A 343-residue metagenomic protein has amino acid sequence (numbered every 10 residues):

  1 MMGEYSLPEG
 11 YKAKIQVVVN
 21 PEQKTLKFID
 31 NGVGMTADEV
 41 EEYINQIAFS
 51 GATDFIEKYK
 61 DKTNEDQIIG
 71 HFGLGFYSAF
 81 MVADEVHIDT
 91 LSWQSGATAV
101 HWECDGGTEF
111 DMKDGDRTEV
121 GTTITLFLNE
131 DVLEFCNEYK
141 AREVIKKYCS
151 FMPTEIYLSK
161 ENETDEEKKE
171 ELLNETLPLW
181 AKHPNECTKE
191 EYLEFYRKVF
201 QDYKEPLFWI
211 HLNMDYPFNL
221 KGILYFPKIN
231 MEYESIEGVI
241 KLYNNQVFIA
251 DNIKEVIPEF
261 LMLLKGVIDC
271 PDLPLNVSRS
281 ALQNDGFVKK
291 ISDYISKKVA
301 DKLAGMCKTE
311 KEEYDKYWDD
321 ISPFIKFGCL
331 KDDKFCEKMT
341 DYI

Functional and structural regions predicted by a protein language model:
M1-F135, E143, S150: GHKL (Bergerat-fold) ATPase N-terminal catalytic module, capturing the glycine-rich phosphate-binding loop and acidic
I68, V86-E109, N129-V132, Y139-I343: GHKL/Bergerat-fold ATPase module in large chromosome/replication-associated machines
